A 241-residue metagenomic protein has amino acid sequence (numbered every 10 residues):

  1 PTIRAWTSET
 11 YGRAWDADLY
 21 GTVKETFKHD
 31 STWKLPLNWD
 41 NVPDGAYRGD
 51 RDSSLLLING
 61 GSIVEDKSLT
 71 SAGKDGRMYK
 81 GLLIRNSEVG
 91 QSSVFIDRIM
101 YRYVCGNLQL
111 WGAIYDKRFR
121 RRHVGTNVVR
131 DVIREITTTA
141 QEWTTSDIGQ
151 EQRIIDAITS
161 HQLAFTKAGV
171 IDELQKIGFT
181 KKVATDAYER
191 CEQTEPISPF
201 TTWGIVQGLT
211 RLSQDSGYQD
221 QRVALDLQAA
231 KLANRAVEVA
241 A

Functional and structural regions predicted by a protein language model:
P1-K24, P199: Feature for intrinsically disordered/low-complexity regulatory segments and propeptides
G21-A240: Intrinsic disorder/low-complexity polar-acidic segments
